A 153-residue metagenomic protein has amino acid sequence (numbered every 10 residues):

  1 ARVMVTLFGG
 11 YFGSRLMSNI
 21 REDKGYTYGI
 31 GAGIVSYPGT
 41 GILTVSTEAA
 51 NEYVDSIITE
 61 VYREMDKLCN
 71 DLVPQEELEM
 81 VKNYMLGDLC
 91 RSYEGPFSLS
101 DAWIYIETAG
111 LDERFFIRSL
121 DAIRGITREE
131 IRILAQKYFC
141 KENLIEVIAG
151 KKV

Functional and structural regions predicted by a protein language model:
A1-S14: His/Glu-based metal-binding/catalytic segments typifying zinc-dependent metallopeptidases
L7-G10, I106, Y138: Conserved catalytic core of Hanks-type protein kinase domains
M17-S18: Phosphate-proximal small/polar/acidic motifs at interfaces that engage nucleotide phosphates, polyphosphates
R21-N70, Q75-I126, N143-K151: M16 family metallopeptidases and their MPP-like homologs
R132-I148: Bilobed periplasmic-binding protein-like "clamshell/Venus-flytrap" ligand-binding domains
